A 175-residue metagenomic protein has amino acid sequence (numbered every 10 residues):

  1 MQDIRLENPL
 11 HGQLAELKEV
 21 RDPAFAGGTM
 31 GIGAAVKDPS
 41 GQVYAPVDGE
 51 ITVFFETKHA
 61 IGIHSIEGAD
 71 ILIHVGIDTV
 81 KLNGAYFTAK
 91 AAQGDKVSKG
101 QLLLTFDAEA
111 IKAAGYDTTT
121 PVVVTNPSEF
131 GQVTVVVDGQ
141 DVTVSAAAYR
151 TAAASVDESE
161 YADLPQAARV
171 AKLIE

Functional and structural regions predicted by a protein language model:
M1-A171: Contiguous, well-folded functional domains in the mature portion of proteins
I174: Short, Gly/Pro- and small/polar-rich lid/capping loops
